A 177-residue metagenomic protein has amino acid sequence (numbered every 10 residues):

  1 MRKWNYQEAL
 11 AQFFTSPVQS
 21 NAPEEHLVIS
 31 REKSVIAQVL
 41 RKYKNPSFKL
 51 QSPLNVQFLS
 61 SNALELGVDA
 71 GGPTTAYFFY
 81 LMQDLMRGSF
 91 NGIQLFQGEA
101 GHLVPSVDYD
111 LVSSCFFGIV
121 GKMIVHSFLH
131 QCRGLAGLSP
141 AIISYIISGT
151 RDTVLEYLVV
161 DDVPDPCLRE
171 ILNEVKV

Functional and structural regions predicted by a protein language model:
M1-V177: Long, Ser/Thr/Pro/Gly-rich and/or acidic low-complexity regions in intracellular
